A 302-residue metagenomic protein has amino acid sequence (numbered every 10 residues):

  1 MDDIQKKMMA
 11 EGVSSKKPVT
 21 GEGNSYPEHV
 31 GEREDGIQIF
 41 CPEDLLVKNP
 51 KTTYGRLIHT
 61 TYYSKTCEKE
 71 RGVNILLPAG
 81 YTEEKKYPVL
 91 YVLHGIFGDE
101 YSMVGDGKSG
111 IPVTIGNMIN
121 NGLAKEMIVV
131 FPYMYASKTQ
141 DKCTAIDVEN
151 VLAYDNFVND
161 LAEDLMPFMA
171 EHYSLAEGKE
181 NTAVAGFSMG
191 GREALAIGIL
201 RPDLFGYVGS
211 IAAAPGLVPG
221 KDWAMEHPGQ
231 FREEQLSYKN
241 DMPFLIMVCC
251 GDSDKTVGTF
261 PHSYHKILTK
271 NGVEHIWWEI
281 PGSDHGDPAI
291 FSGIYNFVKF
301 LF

Functional and structural regions predicted by a protein language model:
M1-F302: Non-catalytic cap/lid and distal C-terminal segments of serine-dependent acyl enzymes
